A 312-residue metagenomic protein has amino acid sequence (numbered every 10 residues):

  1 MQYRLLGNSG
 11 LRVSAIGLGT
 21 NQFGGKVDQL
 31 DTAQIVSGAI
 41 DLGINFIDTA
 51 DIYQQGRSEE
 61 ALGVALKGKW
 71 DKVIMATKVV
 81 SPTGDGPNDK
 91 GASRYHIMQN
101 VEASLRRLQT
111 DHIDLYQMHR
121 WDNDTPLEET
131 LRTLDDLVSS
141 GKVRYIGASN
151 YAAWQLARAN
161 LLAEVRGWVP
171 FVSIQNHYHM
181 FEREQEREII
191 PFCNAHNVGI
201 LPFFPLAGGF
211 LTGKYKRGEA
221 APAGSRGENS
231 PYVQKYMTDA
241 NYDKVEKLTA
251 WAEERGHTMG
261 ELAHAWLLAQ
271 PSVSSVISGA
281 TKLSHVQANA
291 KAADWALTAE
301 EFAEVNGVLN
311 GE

Functional and structural regions predicted by a protein language model:
M1-I74: N-terminal binding-site loop/beta-alpha segment at the start of enzyme catalytic domains that lines or forms
G7-F23, A76-D89, H112, Q117: N-terminal small/glycine-rich loop or linker at the start of catalytic domains across soluble metabolic enzymes
Q22, Y53, V79-T83, Q117-D122 (+4 more regions): Active-site-proximal loop/turn and secondary-structure-junction residues that shape catalytic pockets, frequently
G24-D28, A50-E59, D122-P126, A153-W154 (+1 more regions): Acidic-and-aromatic substrate-binding clefts and catalytic sites of carbohydrate-active enzymes
V27, D31, A61, N88-Q99 (+2 more regions): Alpha-helix N-cap and loop-to-helix initiation/capping positions
V27-A39, A92-L108, L156-N160: Short, acidic/polar
L105-T125: Active-site groove signature of glycoside hydrolases
T125-E312: Beta/alpha (TIM)-barrel catalytic core signal, keyed to glycine-rich beta->alpha loops juxtaposed to Asp/Glu that bind
